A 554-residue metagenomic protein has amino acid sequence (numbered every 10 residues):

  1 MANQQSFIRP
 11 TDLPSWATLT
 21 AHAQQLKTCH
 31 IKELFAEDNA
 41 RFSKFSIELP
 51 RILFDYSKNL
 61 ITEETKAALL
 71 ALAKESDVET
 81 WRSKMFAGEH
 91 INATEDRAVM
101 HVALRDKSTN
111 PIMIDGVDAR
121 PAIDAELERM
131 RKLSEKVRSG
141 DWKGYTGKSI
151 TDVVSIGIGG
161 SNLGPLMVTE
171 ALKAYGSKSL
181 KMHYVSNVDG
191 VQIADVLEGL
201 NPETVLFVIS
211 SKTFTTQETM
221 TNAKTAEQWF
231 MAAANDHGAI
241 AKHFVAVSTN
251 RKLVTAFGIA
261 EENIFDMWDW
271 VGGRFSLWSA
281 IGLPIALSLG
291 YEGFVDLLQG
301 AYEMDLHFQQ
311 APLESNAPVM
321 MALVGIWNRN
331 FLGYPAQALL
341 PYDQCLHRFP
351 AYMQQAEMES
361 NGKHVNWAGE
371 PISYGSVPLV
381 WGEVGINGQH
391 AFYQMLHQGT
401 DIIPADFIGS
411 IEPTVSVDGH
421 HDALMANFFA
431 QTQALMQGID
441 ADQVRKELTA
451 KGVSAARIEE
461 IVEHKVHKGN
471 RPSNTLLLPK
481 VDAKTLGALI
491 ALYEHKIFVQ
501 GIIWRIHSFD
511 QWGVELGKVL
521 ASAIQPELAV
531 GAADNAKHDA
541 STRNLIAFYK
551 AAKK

Functional and structural regions predicted by a protein language model:
F7-T146, A423-M425, F429-A456, Q500 (+2 more regions): Extended, charge-enriched "interface" segments that sit outside catalytic cores
D106-A119, K173-L180, P371-S373: Gly-rich Lys/Arg/Thr-decorated short loops/hinges at beta-loop-alpha junctions or inter-strand turns that position
K132-G140, T146-A311, A523: Glycine-rich phosphate-binding loops that contact phosphosugars or nucleotide phosphates
T151-G157, F207-T213, A336-D343, L379-V380 (+1 more regions): Short glycine-rich or small-residue beta-strand-to-loop segments that form or flank ligand, phosphate, metal/Fe-S
V168-K173, E198-P202, A223-T225, E261-E262 (+4 more regions): Short, solvent-exposed amphipathic alpha-helical segments in soluble enzyme and RNA/protein-processing domains
W229-D418, M425, G438, G469 (+2 more regions): Active-site phosphate/pyrophosphate-binding segments
H397, G409-G487, A491, I497: Substrate-recognition/cap regions that form aromatic- and gly/pro-loop-enriched pockets for small-molecule ligands
N474-G531, H538-K553: C-terminal helical/tail subdomains of lipid-metabolizing enzymes
